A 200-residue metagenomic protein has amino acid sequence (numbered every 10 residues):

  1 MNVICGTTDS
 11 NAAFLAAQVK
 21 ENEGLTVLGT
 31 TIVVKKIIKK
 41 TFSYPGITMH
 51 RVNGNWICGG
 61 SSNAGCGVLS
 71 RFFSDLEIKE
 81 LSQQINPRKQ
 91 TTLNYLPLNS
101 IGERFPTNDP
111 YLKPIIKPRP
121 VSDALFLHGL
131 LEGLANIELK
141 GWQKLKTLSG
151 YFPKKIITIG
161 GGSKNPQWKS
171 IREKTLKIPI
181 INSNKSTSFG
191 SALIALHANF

Functional and structural regions predicted by a protein language model:
M1-I156, K164-F200: Active-site core segments that coordinate phosphate-bearing ligands/cofactors across diverse enzyme families
